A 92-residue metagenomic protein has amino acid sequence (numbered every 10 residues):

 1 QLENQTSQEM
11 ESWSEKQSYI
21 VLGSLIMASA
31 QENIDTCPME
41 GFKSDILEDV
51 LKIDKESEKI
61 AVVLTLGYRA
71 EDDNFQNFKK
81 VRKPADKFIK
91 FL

Functional and structural regions predicted by a protein language model:
Q1-L92: Acidic, surface-exposed loops and disordered segments
